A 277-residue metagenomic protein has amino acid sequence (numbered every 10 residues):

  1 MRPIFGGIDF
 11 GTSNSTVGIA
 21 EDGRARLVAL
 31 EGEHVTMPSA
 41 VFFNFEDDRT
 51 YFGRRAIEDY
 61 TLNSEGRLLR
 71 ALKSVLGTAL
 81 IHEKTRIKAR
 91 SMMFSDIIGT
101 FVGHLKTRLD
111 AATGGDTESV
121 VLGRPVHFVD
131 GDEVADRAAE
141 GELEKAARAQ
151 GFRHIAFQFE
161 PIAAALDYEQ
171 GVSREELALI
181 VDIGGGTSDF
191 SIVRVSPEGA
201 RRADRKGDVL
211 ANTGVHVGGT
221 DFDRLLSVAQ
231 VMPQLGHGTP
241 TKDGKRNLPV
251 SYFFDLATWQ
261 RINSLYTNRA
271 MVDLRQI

Functional and structural regions predicted by a protein language model:
M1-I8, T12, V17-R26, N63-I180 (+3 more regions): Nucleotide/phosphate-binding catalytic cleft detector across ATP-hydrolyzing and phosphate-transferring enzymes
I8-N14, I180-D189, V193, G218-T220: A short acidic Gly-Thr/Ser loop motif
S13, V35-S39, E175-E176, S188: Short glycine-/polar-rich loops that comprise or flank the Walker A/P-loop and associated switch/sensor motifs
S15-I19, S39-F43, D189-V193: Short beta-strand scaffold segments in enzyme catalytic cores
H34, D47-D48, V126-V129, I162-A163 (+3 more regions): Conserved nucleotide-binding/hydrolysis micro-motifs of P-loop NTPases
T36-P38, R194-I277: Phosphate-binding glycine-rich/basic clefts of nucleotide- and phosphate-handling proteins, predominantly
A40-F52, K88-I97, N212-D223: N-terminal phosphate-binding loop and adjacent alpha-helix
N44, Y51-K73: N-terminal structural subdomain of ketosynthase/condensing enzymes
